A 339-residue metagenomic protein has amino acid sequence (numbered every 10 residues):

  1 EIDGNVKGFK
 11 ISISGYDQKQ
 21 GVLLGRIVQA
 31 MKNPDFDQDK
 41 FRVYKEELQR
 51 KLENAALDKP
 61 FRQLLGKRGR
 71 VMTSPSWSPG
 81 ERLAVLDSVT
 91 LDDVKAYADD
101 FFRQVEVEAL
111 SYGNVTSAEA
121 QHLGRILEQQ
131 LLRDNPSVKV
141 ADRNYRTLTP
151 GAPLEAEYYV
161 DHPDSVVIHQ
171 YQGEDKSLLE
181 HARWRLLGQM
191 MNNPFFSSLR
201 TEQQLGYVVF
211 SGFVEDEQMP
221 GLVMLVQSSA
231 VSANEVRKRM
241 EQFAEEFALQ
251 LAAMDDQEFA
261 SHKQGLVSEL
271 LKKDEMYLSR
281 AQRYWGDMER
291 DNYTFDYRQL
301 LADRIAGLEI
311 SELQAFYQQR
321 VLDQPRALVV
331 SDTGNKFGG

Functional and structural regions predicted by a protein language model:
E1, K95-A98, L154-Y158, V209-V214: Short beta-strand/turn micro-motifs at beta-sheet edges
E1-N33, R42-D87, Q104-G113, D164-K176 (+3 more regions): M16 family metallopeptidases and their MPP-like homologs
L91-L127: Non-catalytic, conformational "gating/processing" segments within enzyme and secreted inhibitor domains
A118-Q121, N234-E235, G338: Extracytoplasmic/secreted cell-surface and envelope-processing proteins
L123-V138: Glycine-centered hinge/linker elements that transmit conformational signals in sensory and ligand-binding systems
P136-N193: His/Glu-based metal-binding/catalytic segments typifying zinc-dependent metallopeptidases
E312: Pyridoxal 5′-phosphate
